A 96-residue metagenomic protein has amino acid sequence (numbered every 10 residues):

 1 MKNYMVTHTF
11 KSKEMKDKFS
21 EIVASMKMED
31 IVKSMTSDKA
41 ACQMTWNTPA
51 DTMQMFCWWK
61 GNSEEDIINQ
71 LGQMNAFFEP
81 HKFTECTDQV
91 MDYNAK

Functional and structural regions predicted by a protein language model:
M1-Q54, N62-D66, Q70, D88-K96: Short S/T/G/P-rich N-terminal loop/turn motif that feeds into the first structured element of a domain
Q73: Histidine-centered catalytic/metal-coordination loop motif
F77-M91: Conserved short beta-strand edge segments in small beta-sheet-based binding/regulatory domains
